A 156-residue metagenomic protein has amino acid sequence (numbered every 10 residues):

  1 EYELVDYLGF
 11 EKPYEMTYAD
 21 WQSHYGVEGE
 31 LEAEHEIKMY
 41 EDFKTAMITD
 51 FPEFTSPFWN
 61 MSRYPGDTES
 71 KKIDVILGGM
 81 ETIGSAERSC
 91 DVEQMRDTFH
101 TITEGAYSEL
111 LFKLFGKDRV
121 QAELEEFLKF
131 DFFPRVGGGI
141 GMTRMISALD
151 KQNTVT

Functional and structural regions predicted by a protein language model:
E1-D20: Acidic, low-complexity central loop/insert segments
E15-T156: A translation/RNA-centric and nucleic-acid-associated enzymatic feature enriched in Class II aminoacyl-tRNA synthetases
